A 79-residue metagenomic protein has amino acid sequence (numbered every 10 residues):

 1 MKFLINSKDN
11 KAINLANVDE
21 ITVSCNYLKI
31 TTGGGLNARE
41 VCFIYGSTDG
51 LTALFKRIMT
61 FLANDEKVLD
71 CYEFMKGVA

Functional and structural regions predicted by a protein language model:
M1-A79: Eukaryotic intrinsically disordered, low-complexity regulatory linkers and tails enriched in Ser/Thr/Pro
